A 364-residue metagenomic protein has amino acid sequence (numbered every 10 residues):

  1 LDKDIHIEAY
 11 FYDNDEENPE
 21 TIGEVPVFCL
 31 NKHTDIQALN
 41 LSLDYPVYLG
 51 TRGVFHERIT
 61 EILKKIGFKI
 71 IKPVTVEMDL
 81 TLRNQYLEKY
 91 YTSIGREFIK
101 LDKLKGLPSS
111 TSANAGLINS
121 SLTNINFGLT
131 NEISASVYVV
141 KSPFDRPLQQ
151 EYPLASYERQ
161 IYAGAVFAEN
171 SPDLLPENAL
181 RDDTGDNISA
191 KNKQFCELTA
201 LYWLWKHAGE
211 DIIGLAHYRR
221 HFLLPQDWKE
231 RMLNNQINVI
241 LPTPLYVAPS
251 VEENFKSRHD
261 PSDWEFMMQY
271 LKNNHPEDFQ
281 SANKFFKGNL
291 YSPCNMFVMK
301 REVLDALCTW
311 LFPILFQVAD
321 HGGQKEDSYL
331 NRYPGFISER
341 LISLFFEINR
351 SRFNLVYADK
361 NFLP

Functional and structural regions predicted by a protein language model:
L1-K3: Glycine-rich adenosine-cofactor-binding loop
I5, F68, W228: A short alpha->loop->secondary-structure connector
I7-N14: Short internal beta-strands
E8, D44-P46, D211, N238: Conserved acidic residues
Y12, Y48-G50, L215, P242: Redox-cofactor binding/interface segments in oxidoreductases and associated redox assembly factors
E16-A113: Phosphate-bearing ligand-interacting subdomains that bind or position ATP/ADP/UDP/GDP/NAD(P) or nucleotide-linked
K89-P364: ER/Golgi luminal nucleotide-sugar-dependent glycosyltransferases, focusing on the catalytic module
